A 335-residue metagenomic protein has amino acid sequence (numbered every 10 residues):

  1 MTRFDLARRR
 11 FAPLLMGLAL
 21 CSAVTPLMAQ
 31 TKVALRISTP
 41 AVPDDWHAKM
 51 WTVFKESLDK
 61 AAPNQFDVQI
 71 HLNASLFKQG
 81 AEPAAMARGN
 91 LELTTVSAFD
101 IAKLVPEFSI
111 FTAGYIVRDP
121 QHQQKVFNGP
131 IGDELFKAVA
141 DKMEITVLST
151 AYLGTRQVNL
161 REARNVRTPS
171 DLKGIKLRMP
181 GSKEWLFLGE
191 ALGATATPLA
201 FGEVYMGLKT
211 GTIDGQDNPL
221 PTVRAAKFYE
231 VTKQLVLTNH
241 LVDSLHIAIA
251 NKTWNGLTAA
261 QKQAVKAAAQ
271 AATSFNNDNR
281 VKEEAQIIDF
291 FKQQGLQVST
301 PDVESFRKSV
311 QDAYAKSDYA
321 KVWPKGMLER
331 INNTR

Functional and structural regions predicted by a protein language model:
T2-D5, P13, Q30-Q123, I131 (+1 more regions): N-terminal secretory/targeting leader peptides
T2-P26: Twin-arginine (Tat) signal peptide motif
F136: Conserved glycine-rich "GG(E/T)P / GGGxP" loop and the immediately following alpha-helix in the radical SAM core
